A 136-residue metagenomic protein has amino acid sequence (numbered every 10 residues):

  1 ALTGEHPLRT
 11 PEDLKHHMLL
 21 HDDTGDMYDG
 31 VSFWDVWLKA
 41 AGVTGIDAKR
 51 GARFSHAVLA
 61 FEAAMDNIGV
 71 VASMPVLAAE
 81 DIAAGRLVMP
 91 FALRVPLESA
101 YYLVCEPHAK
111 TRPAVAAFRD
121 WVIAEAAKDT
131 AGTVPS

Functional and structural regions predicted by a protein language model:
A1-E98, E125-S136: C-terminal regulatory
F54, Y101-Y102, F118-W121: Aromatic side chains
Y101-T111: A bilobed periplasmic-binding-protein/Venus flytrap-type ligand-binding module shared by bacterial periplasmic
A109-A124, D129-T130: Short amphipathic alpha-helical coupling segments at ligand-binding clamshell hinges and other catalytic/signaling
